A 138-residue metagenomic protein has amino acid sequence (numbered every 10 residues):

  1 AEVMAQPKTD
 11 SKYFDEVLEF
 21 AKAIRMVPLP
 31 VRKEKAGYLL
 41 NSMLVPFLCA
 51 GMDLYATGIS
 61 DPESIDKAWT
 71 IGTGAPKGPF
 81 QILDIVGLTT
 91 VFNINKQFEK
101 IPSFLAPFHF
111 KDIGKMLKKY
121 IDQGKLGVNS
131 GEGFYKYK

Functional and structural regions predicted by a protein language model:
A1-V3: Rossmann-like NAD(P)(H) cofactor-binding subdomain of soluble oxidoreductases
A5-K35, M52, A56-K138: NAD(P)-dependent Rossmann-like dehydrogenase/reductase catalytic/cofactor-binding core
M43: Conserved catalytic loops of nucleotide-sugar-dependent glycosyltransferases that act on lipid-linked
F47-L48: N-terminal alpha-helical segment
